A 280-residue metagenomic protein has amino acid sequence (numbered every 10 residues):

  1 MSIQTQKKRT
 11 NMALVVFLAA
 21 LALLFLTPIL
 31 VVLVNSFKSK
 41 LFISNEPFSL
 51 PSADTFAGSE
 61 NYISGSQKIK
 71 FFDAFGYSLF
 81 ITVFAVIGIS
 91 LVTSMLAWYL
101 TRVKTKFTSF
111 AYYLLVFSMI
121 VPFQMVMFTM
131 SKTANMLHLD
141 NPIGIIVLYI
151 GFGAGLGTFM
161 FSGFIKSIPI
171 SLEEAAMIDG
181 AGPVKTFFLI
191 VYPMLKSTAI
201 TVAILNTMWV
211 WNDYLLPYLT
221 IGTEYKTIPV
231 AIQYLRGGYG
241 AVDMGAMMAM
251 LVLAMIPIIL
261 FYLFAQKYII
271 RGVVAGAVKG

Functional and structural regions predicted by a protein language model:
I3-G280: A structural signal for multi-pass alpha-helical bundles of membrane permease subunits that mediate small-molecule
